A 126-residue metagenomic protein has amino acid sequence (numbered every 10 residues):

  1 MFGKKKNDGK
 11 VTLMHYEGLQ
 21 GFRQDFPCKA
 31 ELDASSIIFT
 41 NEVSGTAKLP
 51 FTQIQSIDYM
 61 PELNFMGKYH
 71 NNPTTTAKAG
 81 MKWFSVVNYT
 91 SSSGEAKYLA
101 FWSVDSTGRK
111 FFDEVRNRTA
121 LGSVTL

Functional and structural regions predicted by a protein language model:
M1-S36, T46, K97: Anionic N-terminal interaction surfaces
F2-G3, S56-L126: Acidic, Ser/Thr- and proline-rich intrinsically disordered linker/docking segments of eukaryotic scaffolds
V11, S36-T40, S85-Y89: Short polybasic amphipathic segments
F22-Q24, L32-N72, L121-T125: Phosphoinositide-binding peripheral membrane targeting modules
D25-P27, S44, G80-F84: Short, surface-exposed coil-to-beta transition loops
